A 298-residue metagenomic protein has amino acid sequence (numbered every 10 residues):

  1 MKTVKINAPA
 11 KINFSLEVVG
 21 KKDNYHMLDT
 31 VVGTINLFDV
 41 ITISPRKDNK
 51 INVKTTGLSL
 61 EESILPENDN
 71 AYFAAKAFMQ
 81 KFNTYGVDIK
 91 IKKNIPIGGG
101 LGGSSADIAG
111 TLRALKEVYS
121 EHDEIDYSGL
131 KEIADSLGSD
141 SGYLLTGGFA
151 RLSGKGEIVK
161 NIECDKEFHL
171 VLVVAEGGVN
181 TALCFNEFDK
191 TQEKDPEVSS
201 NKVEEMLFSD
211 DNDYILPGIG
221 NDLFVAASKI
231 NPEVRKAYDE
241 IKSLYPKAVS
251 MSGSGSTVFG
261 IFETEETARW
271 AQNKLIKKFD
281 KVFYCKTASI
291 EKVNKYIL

Functional and structural regions predicted by a protein language model:
M1-G99, E117-G129, D165, V174: ATP-binding N-lobe of GHMP and related small-molecule kinases
F14, I41, A71, S104 (+4 more regions): Residue-level signal for inorganic ion chemistry
N49-S63, T111, D135, S209-G220: Short, basic/glycine-rich phosphate-binding loops at helix/coil junctions that contact nucleotide phosphates
G86-K90, A248, K281: Residues at or immediately flanking beta-strands
G99-Y127, Y143, G147: DPxDG-like acidic metal-binding loop motif
D123-E163: Glycine/threonine-rich beta-strand-loop-alpha-helix active-site module that forms ligand/phosphate-binding
T146, R151, E157-A248, E263-I276 (+1 more regions): Conserved, helical-rich catalytic subdomain that frames metal- and/or nucleotide-binding sites in enzyme alpha/beta
S256-V258: Conserved glycine-rich beta-strand-loop-beta hairpin in the small C-terminal domain of fold type I
